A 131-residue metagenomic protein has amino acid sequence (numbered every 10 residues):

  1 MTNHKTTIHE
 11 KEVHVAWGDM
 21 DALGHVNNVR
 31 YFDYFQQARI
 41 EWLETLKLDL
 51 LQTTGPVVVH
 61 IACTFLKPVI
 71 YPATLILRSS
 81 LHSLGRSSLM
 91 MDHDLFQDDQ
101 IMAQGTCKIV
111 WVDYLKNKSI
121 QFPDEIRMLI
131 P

Functional and structural regions predicted by a protein language model:
M1-I76, H82-P131: Terminal targeting signals and extreme-terminal segments of soluble enzymes
